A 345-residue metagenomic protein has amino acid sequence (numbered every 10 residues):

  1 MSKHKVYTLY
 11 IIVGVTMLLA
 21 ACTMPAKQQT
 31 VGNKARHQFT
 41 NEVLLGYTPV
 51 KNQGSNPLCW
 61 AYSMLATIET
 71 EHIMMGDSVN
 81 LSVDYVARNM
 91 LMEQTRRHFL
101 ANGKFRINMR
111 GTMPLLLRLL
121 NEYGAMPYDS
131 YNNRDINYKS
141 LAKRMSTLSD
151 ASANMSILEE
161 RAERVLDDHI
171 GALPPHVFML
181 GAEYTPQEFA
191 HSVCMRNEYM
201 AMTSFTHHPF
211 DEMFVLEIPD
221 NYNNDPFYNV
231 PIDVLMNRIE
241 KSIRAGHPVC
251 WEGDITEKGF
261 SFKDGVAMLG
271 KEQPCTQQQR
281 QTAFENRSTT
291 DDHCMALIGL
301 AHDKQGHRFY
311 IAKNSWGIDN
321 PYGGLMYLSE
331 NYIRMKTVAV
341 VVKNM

Functional and structural regions predicted by a protein language model:
M1-I11: Bacterial N-terminal signal peptides that target proteins for export
L19-A21: C-terminal motif of bacterial Sec signal peptides marking the signal peptidase cleavage site
T23-N33: Bacterial Sec signal peptide processing site at the extreme N-terminus
P25, T48, E163-M345: Active-site signature of cysteine proteases
V31-V43, M90: Active-site-adjacent bridging/hinge elements
G54-I68, I107-P114, H293: Active-site nucleophilic cysteine motif
L58-A61, Y85-R88, E93, L116-L119 (+5 more regions): Structural recognition of the beta-strand scaffold that forms the well-ordered cores of secreted hydrolase catalytic
N80-G181: Papain-like cysteine protease catalytic cores
